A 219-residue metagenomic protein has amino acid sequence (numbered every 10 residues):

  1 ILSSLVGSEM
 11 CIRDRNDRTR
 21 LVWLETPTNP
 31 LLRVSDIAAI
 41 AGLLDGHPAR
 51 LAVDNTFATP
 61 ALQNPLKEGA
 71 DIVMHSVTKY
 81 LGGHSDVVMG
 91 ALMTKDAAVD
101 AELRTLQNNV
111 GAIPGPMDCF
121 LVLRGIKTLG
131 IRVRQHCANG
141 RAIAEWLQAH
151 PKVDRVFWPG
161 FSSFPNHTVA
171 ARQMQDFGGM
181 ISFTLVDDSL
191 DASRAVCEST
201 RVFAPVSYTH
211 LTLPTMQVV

Functional and structural regions predicted by a protein language model:
I1-G7, I12, H210-V219: Single conserved hydrophobic/aromatic residue that forms the stacking wall/gate of nucleotide- or nucleobase-binding
S4-L5, K67, Q175: Residue-level signal for WD-repeat beta-propeller blades
S4-L5, M93, S199: Conserved catalytic core of Hanks-type protein kinase domains
S8-E9, R13-K152, F157: Conserved PLP-enzyme active-site core in the AAT-like
V153-M216: Conserved C-terminal alpha-helix-loop-beta "cap" of PLP-dependent enzymes that closes/shapes the active-site mouth
